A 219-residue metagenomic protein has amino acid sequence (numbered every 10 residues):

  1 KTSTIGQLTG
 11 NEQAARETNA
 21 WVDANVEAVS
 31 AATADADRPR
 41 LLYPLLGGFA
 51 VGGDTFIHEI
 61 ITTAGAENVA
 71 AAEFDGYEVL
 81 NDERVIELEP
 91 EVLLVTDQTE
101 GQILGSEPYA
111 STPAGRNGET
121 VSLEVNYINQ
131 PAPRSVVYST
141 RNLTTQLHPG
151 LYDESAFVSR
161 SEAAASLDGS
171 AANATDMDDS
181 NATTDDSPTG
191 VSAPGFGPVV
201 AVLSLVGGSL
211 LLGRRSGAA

Functional and structural regions predicted by a protein language model:
K1-T4, V95-A182: Structured C-terminal subdomain patch of bacterial secreted/periplasmic proteins
T2, G6, N19, D23-V26 (+7 more regions): Extracytoplasmic/secreted envelope proteins and their assembly/folding machinery, especially bacterial periplasmic
T4-R16, L45-V51, N126-A132: Second-shell loop/turn segments in exported
Q13-E67, S159-A172: Basic- and aromatic-lined ligand-binding clefts that recognize polyanionic substrates
R40-P44, N68-A70, V92-T96, T120-S122: Structural recognition of the beta-strand scaffold that forms the well-ordered cores of secreted hydrolase catalytic
E73-D82: Short helix-initiation/N-cap motifs at beta->coil->alpha
N81-Q98: Proline-aspartate-enriched helix->loop->beta-strand connector
A165, S170-A219: Secretory targeting signatures
